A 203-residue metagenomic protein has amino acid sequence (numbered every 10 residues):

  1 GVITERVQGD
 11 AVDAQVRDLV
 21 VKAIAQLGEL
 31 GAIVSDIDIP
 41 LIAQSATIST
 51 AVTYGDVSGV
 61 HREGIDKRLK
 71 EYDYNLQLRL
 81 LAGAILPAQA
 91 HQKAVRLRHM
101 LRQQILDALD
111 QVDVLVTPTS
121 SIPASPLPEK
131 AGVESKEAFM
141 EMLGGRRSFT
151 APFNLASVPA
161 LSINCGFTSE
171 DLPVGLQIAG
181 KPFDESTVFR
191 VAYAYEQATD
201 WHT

Functional and structural regions predicted by a protein language model:
G1-A11, V21-L30, Q92, Q103-L106 (+2 more regions): Structural helix-boundary/capping segments
G1-T4, V52-L106, P118-I122, P159-P173: Short helix-loop capping/hinge segments that flank enzyme active sites or metal/cofactor-binding pockets
G9, P123-A124: Short glycine-rich, flexible loops that bind phosphorylated cofactors or substrates
Q15-D18, E129-G132, Q177: Short, glycine/charged-enriched secondary-structure capping and boundary segments
E29-P40: Flexible, glycine/charged-enriched surface loops at secondary-structure junctions
P40-A51: Acidic helix-start/capping segments at beta-turn-to-alpha-helix junctions
V52, Q92-K93, S125-R147: Short, surface-exposed loop/helix-turn segments at secondary-structure junctions that function as lids/hinges flanking
D113-L115: Short, Asp-centered acidic motifs that coordinate Mg2+ and/or phosphate in catalytic or ligand-binding sites
